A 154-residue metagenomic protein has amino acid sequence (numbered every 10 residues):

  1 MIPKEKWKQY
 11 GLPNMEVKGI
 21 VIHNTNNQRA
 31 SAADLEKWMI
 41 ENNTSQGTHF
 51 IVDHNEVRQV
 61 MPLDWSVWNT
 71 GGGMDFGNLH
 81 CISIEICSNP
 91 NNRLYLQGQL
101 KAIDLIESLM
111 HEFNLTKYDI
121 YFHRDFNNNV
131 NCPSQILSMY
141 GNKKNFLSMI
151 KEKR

Functional and structural regions predicted by a protein language model:
M1-G77: N-terminal catalytic cores of peptidoglycan-degrading enzymes
K4, K8-E16, N89-R154: Basic/polar, cationic surfaces and motifs that engage anionic cell-wall and phosphate/carboxylate ligands
I22, I82-I84, I120-F122: Hydrophobic faces of well-ordered beta-strands that scaffold small-molecule active sites in alpha/beta enzyme cores
N26, S66, H80-N91: Cell-envelope and extracellular/periplasmic
T44, L63-H80, D104-F113, S134-Y140: A broadly tuned preference for mixed-charge, low-complexity surface segments
G47-V52, C81-I86, M110: Catalytic nucleophile-His microenvironment captured as a short glycine-rich beta-strand/loop that brackets
